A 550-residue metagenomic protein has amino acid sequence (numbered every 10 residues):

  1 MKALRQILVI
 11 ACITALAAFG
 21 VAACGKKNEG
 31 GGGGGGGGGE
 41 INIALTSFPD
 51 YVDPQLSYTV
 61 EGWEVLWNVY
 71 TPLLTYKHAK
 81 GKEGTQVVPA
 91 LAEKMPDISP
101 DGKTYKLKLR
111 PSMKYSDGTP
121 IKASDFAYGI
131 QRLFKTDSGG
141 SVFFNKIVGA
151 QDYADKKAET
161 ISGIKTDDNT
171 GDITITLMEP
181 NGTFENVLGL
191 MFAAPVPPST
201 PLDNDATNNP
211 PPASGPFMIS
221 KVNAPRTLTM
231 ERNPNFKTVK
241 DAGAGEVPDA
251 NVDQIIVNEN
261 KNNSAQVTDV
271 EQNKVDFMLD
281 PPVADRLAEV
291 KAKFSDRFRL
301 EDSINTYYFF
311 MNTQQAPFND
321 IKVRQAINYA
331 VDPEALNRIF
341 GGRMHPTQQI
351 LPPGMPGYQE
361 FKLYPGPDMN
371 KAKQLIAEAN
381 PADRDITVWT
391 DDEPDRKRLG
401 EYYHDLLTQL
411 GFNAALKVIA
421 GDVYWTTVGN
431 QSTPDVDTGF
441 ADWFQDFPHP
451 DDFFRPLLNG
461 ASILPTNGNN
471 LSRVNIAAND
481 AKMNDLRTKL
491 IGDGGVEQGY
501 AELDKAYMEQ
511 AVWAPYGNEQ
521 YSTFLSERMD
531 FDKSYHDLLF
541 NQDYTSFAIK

Functional and structural regions predicted by a protein language model:
A44-P100, P212: N-terminal lobe/hinge region of extracytoplasmic solute-binding protein
D53, Q314-M355, R398-L399, Y507-P515: Periplasmic-binding protein-like
H78-K82, E159, G182-A250, Q254 (+1 more regions): Gly/Pro-rich hinge or "lid" segments in bacterial periplasmic/extracellular proteins
P96, A415-Y424, F453-E527, K550: Extracytoplasmic/peripheral linker and loop segments enriched in polar/acidic and small residues with frequent Thr/Pro
K106-K108, D125-A127, K135, S141-P197 (+1 more regions): Surface-exposed binding/hinge segments that line and control ligand-binding clefts or catalytic entry sites
D205-N208, F236-E289, N413: Ligand-site clamp/hinge motif
F217, G342-E378, D392-R398: Structural transition elements
T523-K550: Long beta-strand-rich cores associated with HINT superfamily self-processing modules
